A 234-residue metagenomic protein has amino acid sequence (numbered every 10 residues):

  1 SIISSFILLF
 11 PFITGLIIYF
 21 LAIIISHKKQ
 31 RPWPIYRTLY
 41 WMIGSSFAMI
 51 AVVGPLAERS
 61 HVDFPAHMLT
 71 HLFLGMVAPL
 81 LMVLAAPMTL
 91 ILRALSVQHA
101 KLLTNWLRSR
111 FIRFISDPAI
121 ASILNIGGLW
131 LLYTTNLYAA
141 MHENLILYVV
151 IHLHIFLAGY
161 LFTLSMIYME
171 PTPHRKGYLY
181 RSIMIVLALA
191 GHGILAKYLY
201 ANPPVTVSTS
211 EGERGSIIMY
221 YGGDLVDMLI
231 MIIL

Functional and structural regions predicted by a protein language model:
S1-L234: Alpha-helical membrane segments of multi-pass proteins
